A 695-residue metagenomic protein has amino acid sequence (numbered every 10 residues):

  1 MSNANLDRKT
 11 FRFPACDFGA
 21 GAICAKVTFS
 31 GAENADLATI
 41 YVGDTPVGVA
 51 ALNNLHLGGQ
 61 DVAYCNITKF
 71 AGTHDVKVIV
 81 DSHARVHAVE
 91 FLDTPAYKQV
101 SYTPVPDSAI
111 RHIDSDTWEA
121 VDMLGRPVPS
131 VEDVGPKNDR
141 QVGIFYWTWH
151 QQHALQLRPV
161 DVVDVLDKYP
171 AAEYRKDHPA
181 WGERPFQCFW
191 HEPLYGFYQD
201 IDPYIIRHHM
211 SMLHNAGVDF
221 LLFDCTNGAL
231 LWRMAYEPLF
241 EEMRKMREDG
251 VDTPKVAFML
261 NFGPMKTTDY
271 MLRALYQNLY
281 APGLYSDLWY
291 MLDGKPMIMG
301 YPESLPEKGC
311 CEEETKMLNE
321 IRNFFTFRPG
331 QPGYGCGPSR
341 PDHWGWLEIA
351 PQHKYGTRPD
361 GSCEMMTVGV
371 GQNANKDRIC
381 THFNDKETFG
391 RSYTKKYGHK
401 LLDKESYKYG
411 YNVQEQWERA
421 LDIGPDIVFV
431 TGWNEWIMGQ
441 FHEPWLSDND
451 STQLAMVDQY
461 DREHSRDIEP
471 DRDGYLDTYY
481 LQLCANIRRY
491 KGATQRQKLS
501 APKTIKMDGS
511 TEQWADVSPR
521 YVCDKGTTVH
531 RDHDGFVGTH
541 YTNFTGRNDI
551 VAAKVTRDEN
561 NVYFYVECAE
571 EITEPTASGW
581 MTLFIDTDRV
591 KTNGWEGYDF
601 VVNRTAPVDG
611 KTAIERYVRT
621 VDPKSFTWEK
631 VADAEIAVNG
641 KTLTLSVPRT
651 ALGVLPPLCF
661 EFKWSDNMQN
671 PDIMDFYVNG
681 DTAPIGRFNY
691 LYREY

Functional and structural regions predicted by a protein language model:
M1-R8, R12, V529-T542: Short carbohydrate-recognition loop motifs
M1-S101, S108, K506, N561 (+3 more regions): Extracytoplasmic
D61-I67, T642-R649: Exposed aromatic-hydrophobic patches
Q99-K506, S510-T511, S518, I572 (+3 more regions): Glycan-processing catalytic domains of CAZymes
Q497-D508, A515, F584-K611, G640 (+1 more regions): Acidic/polar low-complexity flexible segments
K506-G535, R589-N593: Acidic, glycine-anchored loop motifs typical of Ca2+
G509, N561-E570, L643-R649: Short, well-ordered beta-strand segments enriched in hydrophobic/aromatic residues
F544-K554, V562-E567: Segments forming glycine/polar-rich beta-alpha architectures that bind adenosine-containing cofactors
